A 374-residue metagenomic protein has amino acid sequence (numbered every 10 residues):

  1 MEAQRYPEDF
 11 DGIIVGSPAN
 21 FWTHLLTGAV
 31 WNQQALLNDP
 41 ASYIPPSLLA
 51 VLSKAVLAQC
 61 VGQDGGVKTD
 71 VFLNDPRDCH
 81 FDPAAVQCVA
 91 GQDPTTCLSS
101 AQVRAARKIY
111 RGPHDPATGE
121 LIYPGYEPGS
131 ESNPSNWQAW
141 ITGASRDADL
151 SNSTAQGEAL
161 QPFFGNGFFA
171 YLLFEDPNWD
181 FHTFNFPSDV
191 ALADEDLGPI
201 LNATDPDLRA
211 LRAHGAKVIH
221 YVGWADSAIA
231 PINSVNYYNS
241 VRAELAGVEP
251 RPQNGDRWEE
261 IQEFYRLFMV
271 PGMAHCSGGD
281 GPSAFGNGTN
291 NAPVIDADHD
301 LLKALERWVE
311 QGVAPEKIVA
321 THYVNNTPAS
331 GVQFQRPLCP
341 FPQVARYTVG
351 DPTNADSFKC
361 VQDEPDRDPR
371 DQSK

Functional and structural regions predicted by a protein language model:
M1-K374: C-terminal His-loop and adjacent cap/lid subdomain of alpha/beta-hydrolase
